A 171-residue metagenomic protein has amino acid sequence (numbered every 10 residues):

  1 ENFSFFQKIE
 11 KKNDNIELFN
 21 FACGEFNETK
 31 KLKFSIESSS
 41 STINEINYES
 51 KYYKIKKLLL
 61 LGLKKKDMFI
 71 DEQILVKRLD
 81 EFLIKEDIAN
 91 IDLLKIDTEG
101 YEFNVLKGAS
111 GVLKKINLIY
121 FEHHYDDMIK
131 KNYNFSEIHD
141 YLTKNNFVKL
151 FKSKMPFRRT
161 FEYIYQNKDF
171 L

Functional and structural regions predicted by a protein language model:
E1-L171: Phosphate/nucleotide-binding beta-alpha loop and adjacent structural elements of enzyme active sites
